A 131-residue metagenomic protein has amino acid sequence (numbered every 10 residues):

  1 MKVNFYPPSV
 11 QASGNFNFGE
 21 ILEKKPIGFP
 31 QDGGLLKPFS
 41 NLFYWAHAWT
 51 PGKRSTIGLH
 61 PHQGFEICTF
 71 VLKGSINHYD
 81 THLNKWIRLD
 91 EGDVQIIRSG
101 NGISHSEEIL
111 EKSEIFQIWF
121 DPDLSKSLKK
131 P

Functional and structural regions predicted by a protein language model:
M1-S9: Hydrophobic transmembrane alpha-helices and immediately adjacent juxtamembrane helices of multi-pass inner-membrane
V10, D80-R98: Short acidic-glycine-tyrosine-enriched beta hairpin
N15-L59, G64-I67, I115, P122: A short glycine-rich, His/Asp/Glu-containing loop-to-beta-strand
I57, S75-N77, V94-I96, G100-E107: Histidine-centered metal-chelating micro-motifs
L59, G64-F70, I76-D80, K85-I87: Short N-terminal edge-element motif at the start of the domain
I67, W86, V94-I96, I115-W119: Conserved hydrophobic/aromatic beta-strand scaffold that supports enzyme active sites
S99-K126: Ligand-binding loop in jelly-roll beta-barrel domains
S127-P131: Short, charged, solvent-exposed linker or helix-capping segments at domain edges/interfaces that act as flexible hinges
